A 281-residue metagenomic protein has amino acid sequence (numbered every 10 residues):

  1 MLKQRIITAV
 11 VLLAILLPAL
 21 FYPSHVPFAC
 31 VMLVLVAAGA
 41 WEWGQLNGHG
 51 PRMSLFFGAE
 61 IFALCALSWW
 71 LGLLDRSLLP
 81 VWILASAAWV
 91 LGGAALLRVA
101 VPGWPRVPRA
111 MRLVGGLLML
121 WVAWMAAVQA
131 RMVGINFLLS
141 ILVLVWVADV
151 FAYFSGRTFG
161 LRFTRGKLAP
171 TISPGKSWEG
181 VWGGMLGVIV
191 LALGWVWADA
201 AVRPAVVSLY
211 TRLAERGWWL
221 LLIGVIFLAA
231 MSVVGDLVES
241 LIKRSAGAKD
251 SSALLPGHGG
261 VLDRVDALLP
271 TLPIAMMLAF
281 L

Functional and structural regions predicted by a protein language model:
M1-I226: Membrane-embedded alpha-helical bundles of polytopic integral membrane proteins
I6, W43, V150, L237-S240 (+1 more regions): Generic detector of well-ordered alpha-helical packing
A14-I15, S77, S252, A267-P270: Hydrophobic alpha-helical transmembrane segments of integral membrane proteins, especially lipid-exposed positions
V147-R157, S232-R244: Short helical (or helix-break) motifs at transmembrane helix termini and adjacent helical loops in multi-pass membrane
I226-V234, V261-L269: Hydrophobic transmembrane alpha-helical segments of multi-pass transport and channel proteins
R244-A267: Interfacial loop-to-transmembrane junctions
M276-L281: Juxtamembrane boundary at the C-terminal end of a transmembrane helix
